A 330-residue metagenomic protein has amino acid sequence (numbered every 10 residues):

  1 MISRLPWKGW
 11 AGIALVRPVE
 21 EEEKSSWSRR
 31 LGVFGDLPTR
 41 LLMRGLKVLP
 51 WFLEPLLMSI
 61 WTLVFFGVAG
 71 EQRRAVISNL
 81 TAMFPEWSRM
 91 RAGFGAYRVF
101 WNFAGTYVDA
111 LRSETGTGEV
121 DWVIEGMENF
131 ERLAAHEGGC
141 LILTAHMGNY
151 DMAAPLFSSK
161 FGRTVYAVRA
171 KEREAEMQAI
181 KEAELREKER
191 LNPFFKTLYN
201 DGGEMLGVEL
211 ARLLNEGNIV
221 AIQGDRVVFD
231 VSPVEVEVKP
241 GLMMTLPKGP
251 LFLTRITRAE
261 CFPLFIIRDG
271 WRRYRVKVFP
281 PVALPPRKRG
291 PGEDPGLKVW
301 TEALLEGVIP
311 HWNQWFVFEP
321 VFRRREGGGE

Functional and structural regions predicted by a protein language model:
I2-T144, N149, A183-L185: Membrane-anchoring hydrophobic helices of lipid-metabolizing enzymes
W10, S159-R163, N200-E330: Non-catalytic C-terminal accessory region of glycerolipid acyltransferases and related lyso-lipid remodeling enzymes
L41, A75, E128, M152 (+4 more regions): Short Gly/charged-rich anion-binding patches and loops
R74, R173-E174, M243-P247: Active-site metal-coordination segments of metallo-dependent hydrolases
G105, E182, V276-P280: Short low-complexity, flexible loop/linker segments enriched in glycine and/or proline with clustered acidic
V123-E125, K196-L198, F279: General small-molecule cofactor/ligand-binding pocket signal
H136-D201, D230-P233: Catalytic core of membrane glycerolipid acyltransferases/transacylases, capturing the structured, soluble-facing
